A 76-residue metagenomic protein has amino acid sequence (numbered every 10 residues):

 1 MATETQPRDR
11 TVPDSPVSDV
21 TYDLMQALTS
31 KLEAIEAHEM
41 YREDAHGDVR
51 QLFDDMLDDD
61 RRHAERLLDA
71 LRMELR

Functional and structural regions predicted by a protein language model:
M1-R76: Iron-associated oxidoreductase/ferritin-like identity signal
